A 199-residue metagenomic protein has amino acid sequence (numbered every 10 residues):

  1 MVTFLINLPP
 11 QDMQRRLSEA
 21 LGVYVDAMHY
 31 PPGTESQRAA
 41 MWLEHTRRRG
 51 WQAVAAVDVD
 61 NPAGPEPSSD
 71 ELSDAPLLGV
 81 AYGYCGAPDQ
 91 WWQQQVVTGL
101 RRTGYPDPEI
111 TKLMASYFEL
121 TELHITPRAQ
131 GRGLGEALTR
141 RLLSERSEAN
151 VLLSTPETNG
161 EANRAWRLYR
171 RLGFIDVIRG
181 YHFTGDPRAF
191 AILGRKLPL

Functional and structural regions predicted by a protein language model:
M1-S18, G22, D26: Conserved N-terminal entry element of GNAT/NAT acetyltransferase domains
H29-L72, Y82-C85, E109: Active-site rim helix/loop that mediates acceptor-substrate recognition in acyltransferases
G50-A55, V80, Y117, E122 (+1 more regions): Short hydrophobic/aromatic beta-strand element in the GNAT-like acyltransferase core that lines or flanks the acyl-donor
P65, D70-D74, Y82-E122: Conserved acyl-donor/pantetheine-binding loop and adjacent beta-alpha core of acyl/acetyltransferases and related
P76-G79, I178: A structural microfeature
Y117-F118, S144-T158: Conserved GNAT acetyl-CoA-binding A-motif
L120-P127, G131-E145, R167, R171: Conserved acetyl-CoA-binding loop-helix of GNAT-fold acetyltransferases
E136-A137, S147, T158-Y181, G185-D186: Conserved active-site alpha-helix within GNAT-family acetyltransferase domains
